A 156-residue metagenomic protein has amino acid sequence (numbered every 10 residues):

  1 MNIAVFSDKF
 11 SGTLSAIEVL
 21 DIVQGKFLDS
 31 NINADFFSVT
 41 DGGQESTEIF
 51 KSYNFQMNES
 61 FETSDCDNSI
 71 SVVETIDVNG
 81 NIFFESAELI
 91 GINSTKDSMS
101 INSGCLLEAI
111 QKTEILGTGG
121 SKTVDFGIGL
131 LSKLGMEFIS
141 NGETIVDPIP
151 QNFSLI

Functional and structural regions predicted by a protein language model:
M1-A4: Extreme N-terminal starter segment of soluble prokaryotic enzymes
K9-T13, I17, T40-G42, T118-F126: Gly/Ser/Thr-rich loops at beta-strand to alpha-helix junctions that form or flank small-molecule/cofactor-binding
L14-E18, S46-I49, T95-K96: Short, glycine/acidic-enriched capping/hinge loops at junctions between secondary-structure elements
I17, F37-Q44, S100, G104: Generic alpha-helical scaffold signal
I17-G25: Short, solvent-exposed amphipathic alpha-helices that sit in or adjacent to ligand/effector-binding or catalytic
Q24-N93: Glycine-rich nucleotide/cofactor/substrate-binding loop typically near the N-terminus or early in the first domain
S69-T123: Anion-binding (especially nucleotide phosphate/pyrophosphate-binding) glycine-rich loop and adjoining beta-alpha core
I101-G104, Q111-T118, K122-I156: Glycine/threonine-rich beta-strand-loop-alpha-helix active-site module that forms ligand/phosphate-binding
